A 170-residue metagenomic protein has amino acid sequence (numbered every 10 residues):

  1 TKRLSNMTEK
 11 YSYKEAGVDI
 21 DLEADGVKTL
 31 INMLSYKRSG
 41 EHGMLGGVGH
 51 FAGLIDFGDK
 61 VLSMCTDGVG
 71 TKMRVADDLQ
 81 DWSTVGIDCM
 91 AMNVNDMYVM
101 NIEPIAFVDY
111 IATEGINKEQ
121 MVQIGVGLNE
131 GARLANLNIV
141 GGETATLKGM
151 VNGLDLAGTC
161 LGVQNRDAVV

Functional and structural regions predicted by a protein language model:
T1-N6: Short, Lys/Arg-enriched N-terminal segments with co-localized hydrophobic residues within the first ~10-30 amino acids
T8-R38, H42: N-terminal amphipathic/basic leader segments beginning at the initiator methionine
T29-V170: Glycine-rich phosphate/pyrophosphate-binding loop regions near the starts of catalytic domains
